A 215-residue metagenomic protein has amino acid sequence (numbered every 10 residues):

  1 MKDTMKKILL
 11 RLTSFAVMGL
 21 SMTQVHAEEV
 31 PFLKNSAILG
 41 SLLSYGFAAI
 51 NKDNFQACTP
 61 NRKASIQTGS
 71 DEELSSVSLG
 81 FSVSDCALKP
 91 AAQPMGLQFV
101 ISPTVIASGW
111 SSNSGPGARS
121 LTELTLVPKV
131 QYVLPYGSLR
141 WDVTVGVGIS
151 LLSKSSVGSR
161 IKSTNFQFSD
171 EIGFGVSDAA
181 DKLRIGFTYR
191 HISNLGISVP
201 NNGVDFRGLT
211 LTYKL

Functional and structural regions predicted by a protein language model:
M1-F55: Cleavable N-terminal export/targeting peptides
E28-L33, G46-N61, C86-L97, V133-W141 (+1 more regions): Short loop/turn motifs that connect adjacent beta-strands in outer-membrane beta-barrel proteins
A37-Y45, N61-S70, A92: N-terminal periplasmic/intermembrane-space "pro-region" immediately following the signal or transit peptide
F55-S70, L97-V105: Transmembrane beta-strand segments of Gram-negative outer membrane beta-barrel proteins
A64-I66, L79, F99-I101, V130 (+3 more regions): Hydrophobic beta-strand residues in large extracellular and virion-surface proteins
T68-L79, S114-P116: Surface-exposed strand-loop-strand hairpins of Gram-negative outer-membrane beta-barrel proteins
L74-S78, T125, F206-G208: Short hydrophobic/aromatic beta-strand or adjacent loop that forms the aromatic wall/cage of a ligand/substrate-binding
S84-A92, A107-G203, T212-L215: Outer-membrane beta-barrel transmembrane domain signature
